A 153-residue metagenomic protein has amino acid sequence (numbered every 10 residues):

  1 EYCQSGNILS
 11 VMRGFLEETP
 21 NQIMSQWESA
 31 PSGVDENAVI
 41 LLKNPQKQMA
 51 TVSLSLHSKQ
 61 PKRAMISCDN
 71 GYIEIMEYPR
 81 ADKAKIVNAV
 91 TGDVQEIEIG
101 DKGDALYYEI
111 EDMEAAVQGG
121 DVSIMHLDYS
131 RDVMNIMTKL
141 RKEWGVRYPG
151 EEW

Functional and structural regions predicted by a protein language model:
E1-K59, M65, P79, D128-R131: Rossmann-like dinucleotide-binding domain that binds NAD(P)(H)
I8-L9, A81-K83, Y107-E111, M134-M137: A general structural signal for well-ordered alpha-helical segments in protein cores
P45, E114-W153: C-terminal helix-rich "cap/oligomerization" subdomain common to oxidoreductases
P45-M49, N70, V90-G92: Glycine-centered tight beta-turn/hairpin loop motif at sheet-sheet or coil-to-beta transitions
T51-L54, E74-E77, G92-K102: Short amphipathic beta-strand/extended segments with alternating polar/hydrophobic composition
A64, A81-V90: Short polybasic amphipathic segments
G92, E109-A115: Conserved C-terminal active-site "lid" loop/helix of NAD(P)H-dependent oxidoreductases that clamps the redox cofactor
E98-E111, M125: Active-site loop of classical SDR/Rossmann-like NAD(P)-dependent oxidoreductases, centered on the catalytic Tyr-X3-Lys
